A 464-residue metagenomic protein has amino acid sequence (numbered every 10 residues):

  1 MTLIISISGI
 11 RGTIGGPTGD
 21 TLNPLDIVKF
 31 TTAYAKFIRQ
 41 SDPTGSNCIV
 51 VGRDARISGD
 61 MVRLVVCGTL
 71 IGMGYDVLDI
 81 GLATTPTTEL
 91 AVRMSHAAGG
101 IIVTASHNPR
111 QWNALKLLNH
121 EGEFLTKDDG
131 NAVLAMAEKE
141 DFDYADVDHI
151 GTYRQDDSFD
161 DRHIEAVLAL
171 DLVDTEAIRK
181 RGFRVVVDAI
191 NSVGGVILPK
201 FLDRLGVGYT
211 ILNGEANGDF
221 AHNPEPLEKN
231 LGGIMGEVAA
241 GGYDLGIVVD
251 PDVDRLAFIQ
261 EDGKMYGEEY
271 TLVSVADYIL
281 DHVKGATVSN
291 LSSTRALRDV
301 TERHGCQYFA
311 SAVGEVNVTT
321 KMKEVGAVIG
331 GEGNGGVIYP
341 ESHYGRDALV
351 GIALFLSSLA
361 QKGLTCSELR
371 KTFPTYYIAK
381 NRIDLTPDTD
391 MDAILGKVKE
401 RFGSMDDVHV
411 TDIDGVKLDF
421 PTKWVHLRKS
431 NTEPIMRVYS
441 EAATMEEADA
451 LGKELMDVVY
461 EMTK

Functional and structural regions predicted by a protein language model:
M1-G68, G72-M73, T152-V185: An N-terminal, well-structured beta->alpha segment
T13, N113-A239: Gly/Ser/Thr-enriched, mixed-charge loops and adjacent short helices that form phosphate/oxyanion-binding elements
K36, T44, C48-W112, K200-I259: N-terminal small/polar loop signature for handling phosphorylated ligands or for N-terminal nucleophile
V51-D54, V187-A189, Q260, E341 (+1 more regions): Short glycine-centered, acidic/aromatic-flanked micro-motifs in structured strand/loop junctions that mark active-site
I71, N131-E165, A169, Q260-G333 (+1 more regions): Proline/glycine-rich low-complexity loops and linkers
L117-H120, A257-E261, I338-P340: Short beta-strand-to-turn element immediately C-terminal to the catalytic PLP-Schiff-base lysine in fold type I
L245, V283-K464: Phosphate-binding and adjacent anionic-ligand microenvironments
